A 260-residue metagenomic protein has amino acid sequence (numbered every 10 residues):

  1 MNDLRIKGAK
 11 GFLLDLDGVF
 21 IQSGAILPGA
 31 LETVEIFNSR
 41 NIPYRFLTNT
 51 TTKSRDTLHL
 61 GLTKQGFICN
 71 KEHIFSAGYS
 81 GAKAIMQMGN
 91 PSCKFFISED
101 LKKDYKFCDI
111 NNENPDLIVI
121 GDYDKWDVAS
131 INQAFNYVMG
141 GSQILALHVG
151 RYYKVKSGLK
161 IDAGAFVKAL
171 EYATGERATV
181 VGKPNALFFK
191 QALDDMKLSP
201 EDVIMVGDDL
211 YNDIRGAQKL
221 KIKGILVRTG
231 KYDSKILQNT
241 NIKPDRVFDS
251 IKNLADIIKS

Functional and structural regions predicted by a protein language model:
N2-L14, I21-L31, E35-I42, R55-F75 (+1 more regions): Asp-based, Mg2+/Mn2+-dependent phosphohydrolase catalytic module
T50: Conserved phosphate/oxyanion-binding catalytic-loop motifs
